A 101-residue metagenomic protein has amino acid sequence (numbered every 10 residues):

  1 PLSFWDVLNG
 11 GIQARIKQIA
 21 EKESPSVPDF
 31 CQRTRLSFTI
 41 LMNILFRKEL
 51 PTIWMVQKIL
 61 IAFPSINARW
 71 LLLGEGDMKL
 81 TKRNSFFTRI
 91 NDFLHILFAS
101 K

Functional and structural regions predicted by a protein language model:
P1-D6, L72-S100: Short, charged recognition helix plus adjacent turn of helix-turn-helix-like nucleic-acid-binding domains
P1-T34: A short, Lys/Arg-rich alpha-helix, primarily the initiator
Q32, I61-P64: Solvent-exposed polar/charged
R33, R47, L73-E75: Short acidic/histidine-centered micro-motifs embedded in hydrophobic/aromatic stretches that mark compact functional
R47-A62, M78: Short, basic-rich loop-to-helix N-cap that marks the start of a DNA-contacting helix
